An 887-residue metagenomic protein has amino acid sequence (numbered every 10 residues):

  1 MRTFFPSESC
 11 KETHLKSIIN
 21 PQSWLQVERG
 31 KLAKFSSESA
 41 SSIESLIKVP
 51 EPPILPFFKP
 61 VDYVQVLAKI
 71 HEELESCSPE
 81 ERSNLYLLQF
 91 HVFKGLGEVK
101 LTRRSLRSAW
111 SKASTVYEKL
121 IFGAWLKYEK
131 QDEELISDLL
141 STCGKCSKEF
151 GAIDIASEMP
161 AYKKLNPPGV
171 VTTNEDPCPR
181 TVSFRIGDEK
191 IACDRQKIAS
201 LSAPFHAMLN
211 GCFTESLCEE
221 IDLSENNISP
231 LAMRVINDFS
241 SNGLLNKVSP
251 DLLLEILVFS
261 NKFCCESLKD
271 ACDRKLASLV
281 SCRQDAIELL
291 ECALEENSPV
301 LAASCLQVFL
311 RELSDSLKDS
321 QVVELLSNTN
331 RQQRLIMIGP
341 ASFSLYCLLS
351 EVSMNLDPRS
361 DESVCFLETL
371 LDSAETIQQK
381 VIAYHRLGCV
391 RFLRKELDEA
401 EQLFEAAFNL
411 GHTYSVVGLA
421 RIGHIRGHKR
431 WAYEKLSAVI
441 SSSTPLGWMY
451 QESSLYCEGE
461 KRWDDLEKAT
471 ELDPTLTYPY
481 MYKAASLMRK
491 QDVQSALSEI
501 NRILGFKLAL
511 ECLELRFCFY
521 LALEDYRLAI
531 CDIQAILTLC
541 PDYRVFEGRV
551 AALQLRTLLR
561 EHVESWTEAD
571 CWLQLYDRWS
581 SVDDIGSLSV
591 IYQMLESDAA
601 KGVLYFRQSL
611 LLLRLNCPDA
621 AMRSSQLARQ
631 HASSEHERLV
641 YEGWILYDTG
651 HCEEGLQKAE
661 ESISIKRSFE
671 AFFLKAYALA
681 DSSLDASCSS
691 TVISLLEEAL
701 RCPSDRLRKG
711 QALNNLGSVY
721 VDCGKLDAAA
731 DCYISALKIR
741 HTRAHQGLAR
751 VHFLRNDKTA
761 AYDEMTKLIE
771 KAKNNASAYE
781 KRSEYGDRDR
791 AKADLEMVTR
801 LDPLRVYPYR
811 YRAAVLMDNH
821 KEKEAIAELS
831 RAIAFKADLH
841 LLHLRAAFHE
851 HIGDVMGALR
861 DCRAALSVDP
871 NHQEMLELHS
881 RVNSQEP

Functional and structural regions predicted by a protein language model:
M1-Y63, K69-S78, Y346, E351-P887: Alpha-helical tetratricopeptide repeat
I18, M159, D176-P177, T181-S183 (+3 more regions): BTB/POZ-protein C-terminal extensions
V64-L139: Alpha-helical protein-protein interaction scaffolds
V66, E98, T102, L135 (+23 more regions): Alpha-helical interaction elements in eukaryotic regulators
E72, V182-C282: Canonical BTB/POZ domain core
E73, A109-K112, E129, T142-C146 (+15 more regions): Residue-level signature of the C-terminal ends
E81, G97, R104, S108-L120 (+2 more regions): Post-BTB helical module
E129-K197, D238-D251: N-terminal BTB/POZ boundary and linker segment
